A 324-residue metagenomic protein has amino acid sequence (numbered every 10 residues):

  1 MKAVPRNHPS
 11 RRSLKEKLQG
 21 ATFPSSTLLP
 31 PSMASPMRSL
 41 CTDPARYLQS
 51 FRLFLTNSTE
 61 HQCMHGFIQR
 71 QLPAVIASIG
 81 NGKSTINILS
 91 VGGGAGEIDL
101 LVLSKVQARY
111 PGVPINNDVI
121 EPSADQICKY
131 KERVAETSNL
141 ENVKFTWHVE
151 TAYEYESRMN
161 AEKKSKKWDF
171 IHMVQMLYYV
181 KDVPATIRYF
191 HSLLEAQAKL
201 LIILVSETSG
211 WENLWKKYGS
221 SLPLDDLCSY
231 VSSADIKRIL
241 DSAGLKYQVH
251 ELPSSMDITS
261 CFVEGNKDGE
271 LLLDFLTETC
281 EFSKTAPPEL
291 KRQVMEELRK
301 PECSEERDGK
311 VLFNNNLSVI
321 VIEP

Functional and structural regions predicted by a protein language model:
H8-R11, K17-K83: Class I SAM-dependent methyltransferase Rossmann-like catalytic core, especially the SAM/SAH-binding loop
G82, A161-K167: Glycine-rich phosphate-binding loop signature in dinucleotide/nucleotide-binding domains
I86-R158: Class I SAM-dependent methyltransferase SAM/SAH-binding core
S165, D241, K246-P324: Conserved Class I S-adenosyl-L-methionine
K166-P184: A short SAM/SAH-binding and catalytic strip from SAM-dependent methyltransferases
P184-K199: A short glycine-rich, Lys/Arg-flanked "PGG" loop and its adjoining helix->strand segment in the class I
A198-C228: Conserved class I S-adenosyl-L-methionine
C228-G244: Short alpha-helix
